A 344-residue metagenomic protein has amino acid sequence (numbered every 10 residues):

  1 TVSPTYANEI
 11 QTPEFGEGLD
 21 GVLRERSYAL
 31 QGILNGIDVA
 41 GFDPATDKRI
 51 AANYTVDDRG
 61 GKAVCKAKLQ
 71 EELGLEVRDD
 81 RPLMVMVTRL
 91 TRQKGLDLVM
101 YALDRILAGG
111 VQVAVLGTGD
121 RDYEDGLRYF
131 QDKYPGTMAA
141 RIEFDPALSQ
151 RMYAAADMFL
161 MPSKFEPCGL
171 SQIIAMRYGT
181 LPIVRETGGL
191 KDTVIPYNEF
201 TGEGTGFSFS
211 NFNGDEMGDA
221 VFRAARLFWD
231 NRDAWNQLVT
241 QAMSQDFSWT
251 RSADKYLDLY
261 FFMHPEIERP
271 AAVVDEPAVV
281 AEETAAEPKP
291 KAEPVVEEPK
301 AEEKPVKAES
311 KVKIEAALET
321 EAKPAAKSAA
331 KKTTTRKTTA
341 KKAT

Functional and structural regions predicted by a protein language model:
T1-E283, E287, K291-V296, P305-E315 (+1 more regions): Catalytic cores of nucleotide-sugar-dependent glycosyltransferases that transfer UDP/GDP/TDP-activated
